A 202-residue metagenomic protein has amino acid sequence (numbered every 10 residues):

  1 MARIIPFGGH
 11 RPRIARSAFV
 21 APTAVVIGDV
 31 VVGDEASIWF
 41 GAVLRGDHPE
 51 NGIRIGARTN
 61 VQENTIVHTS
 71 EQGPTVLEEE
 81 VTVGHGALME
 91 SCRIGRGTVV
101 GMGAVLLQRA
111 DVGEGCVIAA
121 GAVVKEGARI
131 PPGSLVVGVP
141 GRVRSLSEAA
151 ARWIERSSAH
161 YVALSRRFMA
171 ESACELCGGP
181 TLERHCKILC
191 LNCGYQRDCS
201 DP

Functional and structural regions predicted by a protein language model:
A2-R13, F19, G41, D47 (+5 more regions): Glycine-rich hexapeptide-repeat left-handed beta-helix
I27-A36: N-terminal glycine-rich anion-binding loops that anchor highly charged ligand groups
V123, E175-T181: Short, intrinsically disordered, charge-biased short linear motifs at domain edges
M169-A170, R184-H185, G194: Flanking scaffold residues of small Cys/His-coordinated metal-binding clusters
S172, I188, R197: Cys/His-enriched microdomains
C174-C177, C190-C193: Short cysteine-rich clusters marking metal-coordination/redox-active sites
P180, C193-C199: Cys/His-rich metal-chelating microdomains
E183-K187, S200-P202: Short Cys/His-rich "knuckle" micro-motifs
